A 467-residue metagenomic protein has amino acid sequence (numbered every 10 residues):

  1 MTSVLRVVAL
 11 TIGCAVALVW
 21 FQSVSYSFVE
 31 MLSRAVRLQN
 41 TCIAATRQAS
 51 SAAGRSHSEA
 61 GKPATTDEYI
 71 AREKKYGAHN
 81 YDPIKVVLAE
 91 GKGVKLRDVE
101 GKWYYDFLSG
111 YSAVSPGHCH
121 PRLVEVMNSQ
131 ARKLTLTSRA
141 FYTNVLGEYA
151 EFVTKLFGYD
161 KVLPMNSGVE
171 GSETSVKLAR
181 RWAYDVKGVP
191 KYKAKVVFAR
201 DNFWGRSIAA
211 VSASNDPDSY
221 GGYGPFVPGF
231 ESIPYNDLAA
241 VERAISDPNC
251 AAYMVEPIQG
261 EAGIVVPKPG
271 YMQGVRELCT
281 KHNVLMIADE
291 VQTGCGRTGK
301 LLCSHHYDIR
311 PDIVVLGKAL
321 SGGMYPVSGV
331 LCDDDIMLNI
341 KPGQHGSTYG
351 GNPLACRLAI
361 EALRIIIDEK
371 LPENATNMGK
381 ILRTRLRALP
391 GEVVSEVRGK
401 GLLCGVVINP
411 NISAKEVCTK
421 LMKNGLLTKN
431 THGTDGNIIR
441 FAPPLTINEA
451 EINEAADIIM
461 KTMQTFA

Functional and structural regions predicted by a protein language model:
M1-T11: Classical eukaryotic N-terminal signal peptides for Sec-dependent ER targeting/secretion, especially the positively
G13-A17: Hydrophobic membrane-insertion alpha-helices, especially the h-region of bacterial N-terminal signal peptides
V24-E59: N-terminal mitochondrial targeting presequence
A49-A467: Conserved N-terminal phosphate-binding loop of PLP-dependent enzymes in the Aspartate aminotransferase
